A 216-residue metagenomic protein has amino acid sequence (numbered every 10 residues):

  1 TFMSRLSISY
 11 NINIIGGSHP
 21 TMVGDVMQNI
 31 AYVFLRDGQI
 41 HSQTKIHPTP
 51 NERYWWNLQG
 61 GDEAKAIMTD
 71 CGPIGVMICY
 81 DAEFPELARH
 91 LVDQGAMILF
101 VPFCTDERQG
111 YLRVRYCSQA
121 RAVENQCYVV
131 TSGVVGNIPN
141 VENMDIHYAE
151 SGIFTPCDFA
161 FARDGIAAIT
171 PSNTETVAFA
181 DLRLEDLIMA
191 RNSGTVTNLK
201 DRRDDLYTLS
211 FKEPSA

Functional and structural regions predicted by a protein language model:
F2-I15, E83-E175: CN hydrolase (nitrilase-like) catalytic-core segments centered on the catalytic cysteine and neighboring Lys/Glu
R5, T21-M97, E107-A120, M189 (+1 more regions): Active-site catalytic loop in hydrolytic enzyme cores
N11, H19-M22: Glycine-rich, aromatic-flanked loop segments that form ligand/cofactor-binding clefts across common enzyme folds
S18, I78, G133: A cross-domain feature marking catalytic cores of carbohydrate-active enzymes and several ubiquitous metabolic/repair
N29, I74, A149, E175-A178: Change "...and in nucleic-acid phosphodiester-cleaving endonucleases..." to "...and in nucleic-acid processing enzymes
Y32-F34, G152-F154, A178: Conserved hydrophobic/aromatic positions in well-ordered beta-strands
I169-M189: A hydrophobic, small-residue-rich beta->alpha segment in the mid-to-C-terminal subdomain of diverse proteins
L182-A216: A short C-terminal boundary segment appended to hydrolase-like catalytic domains
